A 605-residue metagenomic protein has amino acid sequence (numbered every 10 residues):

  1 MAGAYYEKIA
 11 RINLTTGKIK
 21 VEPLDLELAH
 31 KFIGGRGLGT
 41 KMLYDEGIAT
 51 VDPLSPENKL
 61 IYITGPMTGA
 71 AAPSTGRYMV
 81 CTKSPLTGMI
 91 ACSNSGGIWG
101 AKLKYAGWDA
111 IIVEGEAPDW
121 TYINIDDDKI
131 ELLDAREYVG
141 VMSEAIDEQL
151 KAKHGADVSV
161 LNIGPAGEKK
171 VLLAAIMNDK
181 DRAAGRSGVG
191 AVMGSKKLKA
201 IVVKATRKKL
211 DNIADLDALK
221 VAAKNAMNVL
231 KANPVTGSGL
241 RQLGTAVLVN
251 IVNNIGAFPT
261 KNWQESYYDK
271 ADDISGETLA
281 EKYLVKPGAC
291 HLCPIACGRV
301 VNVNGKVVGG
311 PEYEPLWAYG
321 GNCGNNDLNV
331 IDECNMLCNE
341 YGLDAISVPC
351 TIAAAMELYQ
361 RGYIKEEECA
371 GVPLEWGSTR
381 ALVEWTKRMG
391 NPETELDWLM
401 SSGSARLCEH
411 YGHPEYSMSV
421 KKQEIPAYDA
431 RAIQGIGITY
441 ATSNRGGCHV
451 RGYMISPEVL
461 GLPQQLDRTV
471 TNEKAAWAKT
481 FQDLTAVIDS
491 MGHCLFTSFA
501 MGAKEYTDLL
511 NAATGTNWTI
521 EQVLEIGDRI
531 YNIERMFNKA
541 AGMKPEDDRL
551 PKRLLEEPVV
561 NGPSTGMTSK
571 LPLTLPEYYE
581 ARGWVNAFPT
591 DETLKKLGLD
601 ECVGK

Functional and structural regions predicted by a protein language model:
M1-L210, L216-D269, E277, F537: Protein-protein interaction/assembly regions in multi-subunit complexes
K151, G155-L161, P165-S187, M193-K605: Extended C-terminal regions of large enzymes
